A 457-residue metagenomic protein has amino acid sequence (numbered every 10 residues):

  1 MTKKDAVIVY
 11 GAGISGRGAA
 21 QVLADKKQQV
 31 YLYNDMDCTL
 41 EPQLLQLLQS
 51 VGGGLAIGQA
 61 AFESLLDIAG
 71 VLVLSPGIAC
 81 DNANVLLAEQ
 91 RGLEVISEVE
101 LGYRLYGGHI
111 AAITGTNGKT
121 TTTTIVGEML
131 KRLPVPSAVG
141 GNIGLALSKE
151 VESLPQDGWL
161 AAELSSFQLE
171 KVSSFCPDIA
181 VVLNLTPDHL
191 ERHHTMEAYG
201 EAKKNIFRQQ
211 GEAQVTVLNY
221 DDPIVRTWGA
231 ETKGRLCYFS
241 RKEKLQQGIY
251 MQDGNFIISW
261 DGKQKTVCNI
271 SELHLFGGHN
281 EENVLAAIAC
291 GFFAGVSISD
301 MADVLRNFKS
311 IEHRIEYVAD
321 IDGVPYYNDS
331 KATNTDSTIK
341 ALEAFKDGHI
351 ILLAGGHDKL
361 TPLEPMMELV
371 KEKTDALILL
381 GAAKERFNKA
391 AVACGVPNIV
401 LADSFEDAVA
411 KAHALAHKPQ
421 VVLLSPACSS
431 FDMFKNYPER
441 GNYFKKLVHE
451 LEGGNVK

Functional and structural regions predicted by a protein language model:
M1-S97, L101: N-terminal leader/targeting and accessory segments in enzymes
K3-A6, G16-K26, C268-D375: Nucleotide phosphate-binding/pyrophosphate-handling subdomain across enzymes that bind or process nucleotide phosphates
K4-A6, A24, E63-D67, P76-Y220 (+5 more regions): Phosphate-binding loop of NTP-binding sites
L23, L72, I113, N142 (+11 more regions): Residue-level signal for inorganic ion chemistry
Q29-M36, T216-Y220, I351-A354, K373-A382: Short internal beta-strands
V30-N34, V139, A161, Y238 (+1 more regions): Short beta-strand "acidic-cap" motif of Rossmann-like dinucleotide-binding folds
Q43-Q49, E364-Q420, N455-K457: C-terminal helical cap/extension that packs against the catalytic core of soluble nucleotide-cofactor enzymes
A56-Q59, I96-E100, K233-M251, A302-R306 (+2 more regions): Beta-strand->loop->alpha-helix junctions that form or flank phosphate-binding loops in nucleotide-handling enzymes
